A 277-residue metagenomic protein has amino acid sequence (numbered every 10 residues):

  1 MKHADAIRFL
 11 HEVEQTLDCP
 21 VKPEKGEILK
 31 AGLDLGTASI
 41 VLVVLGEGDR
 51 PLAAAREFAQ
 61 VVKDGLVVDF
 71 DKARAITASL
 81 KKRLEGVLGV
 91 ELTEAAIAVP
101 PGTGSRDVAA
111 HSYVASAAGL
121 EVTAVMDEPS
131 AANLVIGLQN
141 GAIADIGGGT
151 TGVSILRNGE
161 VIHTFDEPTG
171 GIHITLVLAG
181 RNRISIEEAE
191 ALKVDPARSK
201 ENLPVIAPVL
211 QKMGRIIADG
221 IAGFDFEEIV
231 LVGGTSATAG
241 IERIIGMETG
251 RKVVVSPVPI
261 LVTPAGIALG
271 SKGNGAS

Functional and structural regions predicted by a protein language model:
M1-T37, V41-I146, E160-A265, L269-S277: Nucleotide/phosphate-binding catalytic cleft detector across ATP-hydrolyzing and phosphate-transferring enzymes
G152-S154: A structural feature that tracks compact, well-ordered secondary-structure segments with a strong bias toward
R157: A cytosolic small-molecule/anion-sensing beta-strand core signal
